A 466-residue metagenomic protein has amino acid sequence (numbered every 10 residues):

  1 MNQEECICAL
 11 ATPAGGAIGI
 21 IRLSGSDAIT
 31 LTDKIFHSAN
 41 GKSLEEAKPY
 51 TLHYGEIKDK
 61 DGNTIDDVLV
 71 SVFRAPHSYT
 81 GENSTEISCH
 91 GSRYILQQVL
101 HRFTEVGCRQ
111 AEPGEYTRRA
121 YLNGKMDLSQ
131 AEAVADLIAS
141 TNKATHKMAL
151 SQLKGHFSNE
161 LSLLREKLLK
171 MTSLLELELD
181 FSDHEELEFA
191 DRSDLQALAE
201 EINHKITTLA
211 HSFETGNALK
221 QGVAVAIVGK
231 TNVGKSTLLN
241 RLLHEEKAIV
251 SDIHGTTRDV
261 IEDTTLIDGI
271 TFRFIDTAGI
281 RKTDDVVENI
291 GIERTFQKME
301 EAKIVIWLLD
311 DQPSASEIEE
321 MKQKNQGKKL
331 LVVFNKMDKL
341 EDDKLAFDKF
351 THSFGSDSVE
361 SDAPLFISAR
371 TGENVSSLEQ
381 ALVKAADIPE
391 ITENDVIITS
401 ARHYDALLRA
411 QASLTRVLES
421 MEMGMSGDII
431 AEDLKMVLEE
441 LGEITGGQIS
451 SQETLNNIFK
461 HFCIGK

Functional and structural regions predicted by a protein language model:
M1-K147, S151, G155, L331: A glycine-rich (often HGG/GG-containing) alpha/beta subdomain
N2-L10, K143-L266, T283, E301 (+1 more regions): C-terminal-of-GTPase-core extension/linker across diverse P-loop GTPases
I18-G19, D66-V68, V223, I270 (+1 more regions): Change "...and in nucleic-acid phosphodiester-cleaving endonucleases..." to "...and in nucleic-acid processing enzymes
S24, G91, L242, T277 (+2 more regions): Glycine-rich, N-terminal phosphate-binding loop of Rossmann-like dinucleotide-binding domains
L52-R74, G255-T283, K298-I304, L308: Switch I (G2) and immediately adjacent beta-strands of P-loop GTPase domains
N83-E86, D127, K235, N240 (+4 more regions): Acidic active-site catalytic centers that drive phospho-/nucleotidyl reactions and related ester hydrolyses
R109, T271-R273, A363: Conserved beta-strand segments of alpha/beta enzyme cores
E288-Q312, S368: Inter-motif core of Ras-like GTPase G domains
